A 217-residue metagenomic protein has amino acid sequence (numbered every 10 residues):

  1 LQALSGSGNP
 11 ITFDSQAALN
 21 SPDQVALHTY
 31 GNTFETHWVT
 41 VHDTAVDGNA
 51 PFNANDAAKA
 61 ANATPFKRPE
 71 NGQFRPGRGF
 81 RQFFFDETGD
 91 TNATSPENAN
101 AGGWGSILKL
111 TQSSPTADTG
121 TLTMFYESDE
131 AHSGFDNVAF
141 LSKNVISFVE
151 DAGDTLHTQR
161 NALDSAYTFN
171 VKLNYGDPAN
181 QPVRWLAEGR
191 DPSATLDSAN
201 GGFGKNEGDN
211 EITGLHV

Functional and structural regions predicted by a protein language model:
L1-V217: Conserved small-residue
